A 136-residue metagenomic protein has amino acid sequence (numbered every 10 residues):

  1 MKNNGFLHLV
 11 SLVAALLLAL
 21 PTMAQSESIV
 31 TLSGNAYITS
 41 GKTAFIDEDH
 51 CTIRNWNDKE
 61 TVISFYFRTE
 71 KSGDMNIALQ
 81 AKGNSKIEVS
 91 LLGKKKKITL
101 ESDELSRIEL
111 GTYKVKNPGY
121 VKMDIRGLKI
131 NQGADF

Functional and structural regions predicted by a protein language model:
M1-S11: Bacterial N-terminal signal peptides that target proteins for export
V10-P21: Bacterial N-terminal signal peptides
Q25-F136: Extracytoplasmic
